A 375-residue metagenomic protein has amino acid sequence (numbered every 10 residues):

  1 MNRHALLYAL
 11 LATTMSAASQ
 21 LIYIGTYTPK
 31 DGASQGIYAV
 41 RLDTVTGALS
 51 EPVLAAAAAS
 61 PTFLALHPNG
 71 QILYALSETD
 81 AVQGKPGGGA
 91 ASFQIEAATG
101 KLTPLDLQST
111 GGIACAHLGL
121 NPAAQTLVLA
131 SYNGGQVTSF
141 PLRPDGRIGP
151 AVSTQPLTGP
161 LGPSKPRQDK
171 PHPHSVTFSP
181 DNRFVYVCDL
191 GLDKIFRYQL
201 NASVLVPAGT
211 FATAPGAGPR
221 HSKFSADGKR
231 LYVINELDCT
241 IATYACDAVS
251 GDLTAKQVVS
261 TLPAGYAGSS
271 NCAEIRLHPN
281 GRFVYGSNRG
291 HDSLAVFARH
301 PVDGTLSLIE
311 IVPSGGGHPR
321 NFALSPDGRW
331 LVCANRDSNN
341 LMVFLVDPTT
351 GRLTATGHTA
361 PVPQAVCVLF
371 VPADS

Functional and structural regions predicted by a protein language model:
A18-D43: An edge-strand/N-cap motif at the start of beta-rich repeat modules
K30-Q35, V82-G88, Y132-G135, D169 (+4 more regions): Short, solvent-exposed loop/turn segments at conserved positions within beta-propeller repeat blades
D31-S34, A58-P68, G111-T126, T158-N182 (+4 more regions): Beta-rich, blade/repeat-based domains predominating in secreted/periplasmic proteins but also intracellular
V40-G47, F93-G100, S139-P150, Y198-V204 (+3 more regions): Short loop/turn segments immediately following beta-strands, especially the blade-tip and inter-blade linker loops
S50-A124: Blade-loop segments of beta-propeller domains
S50-A56, T103-Q108, L161-P166, V206-A212 (+3 more regions): A short beta-strand motif characteristic of beta-propeller blades
R336-S375: Blade-level signature of beta-propeller repeat domains, shared across WD40, Kelch, NHL, RCC1 and BNR/Asp-box propellers
